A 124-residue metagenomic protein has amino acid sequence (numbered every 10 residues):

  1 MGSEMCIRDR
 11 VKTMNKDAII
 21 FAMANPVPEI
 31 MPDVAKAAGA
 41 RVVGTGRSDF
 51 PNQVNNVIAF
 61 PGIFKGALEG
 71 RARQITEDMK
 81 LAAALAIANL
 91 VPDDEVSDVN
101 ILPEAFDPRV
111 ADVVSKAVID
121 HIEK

Functional and structural regions predicted by a protein language model:
M1-I7: Short, small-residue-biased leader/transition segments that mark boundaries at the very start of proteins
R8-R10, P32: A short acidic, amphipathic alpha-helical/loop segment
M14-N15: Helix-to-beta-strand junctions that scaffold the AdoMet/dcAdoMet cofactor pocket in Class I SAM-dependent enzymes
I19-E123: Adenosine-phosphate binding glycine-rich loop
